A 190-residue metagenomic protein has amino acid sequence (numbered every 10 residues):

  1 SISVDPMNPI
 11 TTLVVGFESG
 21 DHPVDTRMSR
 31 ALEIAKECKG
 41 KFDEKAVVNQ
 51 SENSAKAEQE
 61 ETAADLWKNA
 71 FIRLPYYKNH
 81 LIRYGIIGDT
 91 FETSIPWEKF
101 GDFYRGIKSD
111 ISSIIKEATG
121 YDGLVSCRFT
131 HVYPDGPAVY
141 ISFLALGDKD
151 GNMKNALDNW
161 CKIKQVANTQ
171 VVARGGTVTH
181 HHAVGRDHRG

Functional and structural regions predicted by a protein language model:
S1-V166, R174: C-terminal substrate-recognition/cap domain of FAD-linked oxidoreductases
V171: Glycine-rich N-terminal segment of FAD-binding domains in flavoprotein oxidoreductases, spanning the beta-loop-helix
T177-V184: Short acidic/histidine-rich active-site segments
V184-G190: Activity-critical C-terminal alpha-helical subdomain
